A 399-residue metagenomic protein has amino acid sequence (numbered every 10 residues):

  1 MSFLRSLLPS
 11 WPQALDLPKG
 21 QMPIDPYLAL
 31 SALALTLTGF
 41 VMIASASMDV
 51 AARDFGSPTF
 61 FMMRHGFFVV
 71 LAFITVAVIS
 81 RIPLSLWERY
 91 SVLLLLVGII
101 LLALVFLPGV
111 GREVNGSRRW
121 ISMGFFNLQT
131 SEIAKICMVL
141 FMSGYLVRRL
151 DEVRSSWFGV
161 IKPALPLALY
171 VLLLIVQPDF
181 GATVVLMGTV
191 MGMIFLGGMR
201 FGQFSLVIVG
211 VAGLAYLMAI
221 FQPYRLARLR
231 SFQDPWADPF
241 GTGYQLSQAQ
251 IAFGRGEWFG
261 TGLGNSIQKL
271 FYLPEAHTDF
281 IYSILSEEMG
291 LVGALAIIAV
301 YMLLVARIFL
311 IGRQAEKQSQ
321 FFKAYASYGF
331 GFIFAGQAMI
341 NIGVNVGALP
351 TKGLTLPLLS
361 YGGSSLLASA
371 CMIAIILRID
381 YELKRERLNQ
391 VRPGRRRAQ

Functional and structural regions predicted by a protein language model:
S2-L8, A14-P18, Q337-Q399: A juxtamembrane structural motif centered on a specific transmembrane helix
F3, A29-L37, V41-S45, A52-Q245 (+3 more regions): Hydrophobic alpha-helical transmembrane segments of multi-pass inner membrane proteins, especially in bacterial systems
A14-P23, T59, S85-W87: Short, Lys/Arg-rich N-terminal segment immediately upstream of the first membrane anchor
P18-M22, S155, G159-V160, L270-L273 (+1 more regions): Helix-boundary and loop/linker segments of multi-pass membrane transporters
G124-A134, V176-P178, E257-G262, L354-L366: Glycine/serine-rich anion-binding loops at beta->alpha junctions that coordinate negatively charged ligand groups
D179-V184, T261-S266, A276-T278, P350-K352 (+1 more regions): Transmembrane helix boundary and interhelical junction motifs in multipass membrane proteins
S231, P235-T278, V292-G293: TM-adjacent membrane-interface loops and short helices in multi-pass inner/ER membrane proteins
T261-G262, V292-I297, L367, I379: Extended hydrophobic-aromatic, low-complexity segments
